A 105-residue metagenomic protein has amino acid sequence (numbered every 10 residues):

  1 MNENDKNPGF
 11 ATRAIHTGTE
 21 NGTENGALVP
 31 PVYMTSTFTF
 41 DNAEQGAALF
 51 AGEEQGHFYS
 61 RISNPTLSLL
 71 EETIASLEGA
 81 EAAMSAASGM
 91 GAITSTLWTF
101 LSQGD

Functional and structural regions predicted by a protein language model:
M1-E54: N-terminal glycine-rich, Lys/His-bearing helix-loop that initiates the first secondary-structure elements of many
G18-N21, L77, T99: Change "in soluble alpha/beta enzymes" to "in soluble alpha/beta proteins
P31-V32, A82-M84, D105: Structural motif
T37, N42-G91: Conserved N-terminal alpha-helix of the aminotransferase class I/II PLP-enzyme fold
T94-W98: Hydrophobic alpha-helical segments in the ANL/AMP-binding
T99-D105: Conserved PLP-anchoring active-site segment centered on the Schiff-base-forming lysine
